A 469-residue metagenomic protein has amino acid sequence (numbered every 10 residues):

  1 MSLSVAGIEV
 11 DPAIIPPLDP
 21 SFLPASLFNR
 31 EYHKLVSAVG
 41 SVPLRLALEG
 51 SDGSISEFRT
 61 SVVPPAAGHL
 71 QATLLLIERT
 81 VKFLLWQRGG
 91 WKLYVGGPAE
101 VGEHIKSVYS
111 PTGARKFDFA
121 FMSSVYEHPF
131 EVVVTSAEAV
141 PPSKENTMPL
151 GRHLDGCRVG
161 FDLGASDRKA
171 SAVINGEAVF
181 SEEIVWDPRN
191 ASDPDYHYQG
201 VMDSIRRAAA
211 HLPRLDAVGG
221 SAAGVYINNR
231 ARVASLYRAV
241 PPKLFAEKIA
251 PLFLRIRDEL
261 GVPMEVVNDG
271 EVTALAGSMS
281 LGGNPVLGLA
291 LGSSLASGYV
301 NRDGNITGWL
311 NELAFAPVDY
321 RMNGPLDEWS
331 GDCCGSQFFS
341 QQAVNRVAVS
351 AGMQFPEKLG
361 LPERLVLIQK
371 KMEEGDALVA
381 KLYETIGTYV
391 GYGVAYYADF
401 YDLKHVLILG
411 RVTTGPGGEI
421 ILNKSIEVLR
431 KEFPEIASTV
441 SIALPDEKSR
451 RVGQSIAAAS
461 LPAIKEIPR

Functional and structural regions predicted by a protein language model:
M1-V185, N190-D216, V262, S280 (+1 more regions): ATP-binding/phosphotransfer module of carbohydrate and carboxylate kinases, centering on a glycine-rich
E100-E103, G224-N229, V272-A274, A296-S297 (+1 more regions): Short, active-site-adjacent cap segments at secondary-structure transitions
H153, G219, N228-C333, S455-R469: Phosphate-binding/catalytic loop of phosphoryl-transfer enzymes
D167-R168, A222-I227, L291, L295-Y299 (+2 more regions): Short, flexible micro-motifs
V179-E182, Y226-R232: Short acidic/His/Gly/Ser-rich catalytic and metal-binding motifs that mark active-site loops of diverse hydrolases
